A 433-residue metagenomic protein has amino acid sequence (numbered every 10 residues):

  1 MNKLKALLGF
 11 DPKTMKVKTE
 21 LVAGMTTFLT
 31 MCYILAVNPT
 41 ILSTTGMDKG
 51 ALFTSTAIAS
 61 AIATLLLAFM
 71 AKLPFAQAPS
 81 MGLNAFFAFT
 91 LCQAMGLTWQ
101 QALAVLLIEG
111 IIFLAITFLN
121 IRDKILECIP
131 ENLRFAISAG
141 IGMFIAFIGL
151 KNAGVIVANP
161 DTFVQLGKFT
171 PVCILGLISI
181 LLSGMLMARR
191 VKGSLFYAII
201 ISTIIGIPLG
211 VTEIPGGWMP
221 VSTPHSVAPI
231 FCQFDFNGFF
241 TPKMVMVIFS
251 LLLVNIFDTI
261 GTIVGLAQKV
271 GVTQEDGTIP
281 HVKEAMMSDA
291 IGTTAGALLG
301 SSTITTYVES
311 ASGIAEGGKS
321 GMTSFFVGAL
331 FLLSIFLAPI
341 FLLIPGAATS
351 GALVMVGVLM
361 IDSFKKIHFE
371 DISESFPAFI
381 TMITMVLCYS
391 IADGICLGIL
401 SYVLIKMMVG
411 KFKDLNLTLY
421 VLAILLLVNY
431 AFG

Functional and structural regions predicted by a protein language model:
M1-A51, V164-Q165, Y197-K283, I424-V428: Helix-loop-helix hairpins and the membrane-proximal interhelical loops of multi-pass alpha-helical transport proteins
N2-N38, A59-S60, S80-F89, Q93-I141 (+1 more regions): Helix-loop-helix junctions within the multi-pass membrane cores of secondary transporters/permeases
T40-L52, T90-Q101, P242-V245, P345 (+1 more regions): Helix-coil boundary and interhelical linker segments in multi-pass alpha-helical membrane proteins
G46-L65: Loop-to-helix transition at the N-terminal end of transmembrane alpha-helices
A63-A76, M185-R190, L251-D258, D289-L299 (+3 more regions): Transmembrane alpha-helix interface/packing and boundary motifs in multi-pass membrane proteins, characterized by
F87, L91, L182, I201 (+4 more regions): Buried hydrophobic packing segments
M95-P208, T212, F325-G433: Membrane-embedded alpha-helical modules
